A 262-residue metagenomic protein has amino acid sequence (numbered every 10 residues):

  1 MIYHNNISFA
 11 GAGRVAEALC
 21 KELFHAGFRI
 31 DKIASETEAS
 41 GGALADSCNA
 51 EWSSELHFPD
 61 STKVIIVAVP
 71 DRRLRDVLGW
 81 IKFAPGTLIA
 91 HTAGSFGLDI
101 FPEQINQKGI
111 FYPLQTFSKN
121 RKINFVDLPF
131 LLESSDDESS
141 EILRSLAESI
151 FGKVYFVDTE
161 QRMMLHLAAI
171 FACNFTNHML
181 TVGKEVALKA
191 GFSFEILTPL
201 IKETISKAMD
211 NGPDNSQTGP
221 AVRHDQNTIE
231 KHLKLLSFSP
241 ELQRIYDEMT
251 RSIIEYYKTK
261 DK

Functional and structural regions predicted by a protein language model:
M1-S54: NAD(P)+-binding Rossmann beta1-loop-alpha1 motif at the extreme N-terminus of oxidoreductases
Y3-N6, G86, D127: Phosphate-coordination loops involved in phosphoryl transfer and adenosine-cofactor binding
S8-F9, V67, L132: Hydrophobic Val/Ile/Leu positions in short beta-strands of Rossmann-like dinucleotide-binding domains
R29, S40-S47, K122-L167, A172-M209 (+2 more regions): Internal alpha-helical scaffold of NAD(P)-dependent oxidoreductase catalytic cores
A34, I66, A169-A172, T176 (+1 more regions): Amphipathic, non-transmembrane alpha-helical scaffold segments
E38-K122: Rossmann-like NAD(P)(H) cofactor-binding subdomain of soluble oxidoreductases
L188, T204-K262: Interdomain hinge/lid region at the active-site interface of Rossmann-like NAD(P)-dependent oxidoreductases
